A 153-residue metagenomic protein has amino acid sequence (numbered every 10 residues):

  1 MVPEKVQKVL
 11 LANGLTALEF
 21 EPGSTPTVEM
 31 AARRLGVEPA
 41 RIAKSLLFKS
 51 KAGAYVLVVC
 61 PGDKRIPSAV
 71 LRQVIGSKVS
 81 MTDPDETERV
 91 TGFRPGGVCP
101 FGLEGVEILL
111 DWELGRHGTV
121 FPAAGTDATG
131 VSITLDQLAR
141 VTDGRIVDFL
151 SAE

Functional and structural regions predicted by a protein language model:
M1-E153: Extended, low-hydrophobicity, polar/charged segments
